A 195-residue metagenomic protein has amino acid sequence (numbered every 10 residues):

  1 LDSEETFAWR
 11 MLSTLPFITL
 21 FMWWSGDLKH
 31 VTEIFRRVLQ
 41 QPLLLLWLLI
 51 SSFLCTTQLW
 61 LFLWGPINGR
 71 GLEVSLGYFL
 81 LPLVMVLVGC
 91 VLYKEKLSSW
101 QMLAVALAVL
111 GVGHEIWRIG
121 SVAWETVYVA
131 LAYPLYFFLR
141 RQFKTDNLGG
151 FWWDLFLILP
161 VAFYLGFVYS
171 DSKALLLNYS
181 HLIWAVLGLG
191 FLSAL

Functional and structural regions predicted by a protein language model:
D2-E5, W60-G77, L148: Structural motif at transmembrane-helix junctions in multi-pass transporters
S3-L54, A132, W153-Y169: Transmembrane alpha-helices of multi-pass small-molecule transport proteins
T6, R10, G65-P66, V91-Y93 (+2 more regions): Hydrophobic/aromatic residues within transmembrane alpha-helices of multi-pass small-molecule transporters
T19, S52-W60, P82-L87, P134 (+2 more regions): Hydrophobic/small/kink-forming positions within alpha-helical transmembrane segments of polytopic membrane proteins
H30-T57, W124-V129, K173-L195: Loop-to-transmembrane-helix transition segments
W64-G69, K94, H114-W124, T145 (+1 more regions): Membrane-interface helix caps and helix-loop-helix hairpins in membrane proteins
L80-W100: C-terminal transmembrane-helix exit sites in multi-pass transporters
L97-I116, V129-L131, L159: Hydrophobic transmembrane alpha-helices of multi-pass small-molecule transport proteins
